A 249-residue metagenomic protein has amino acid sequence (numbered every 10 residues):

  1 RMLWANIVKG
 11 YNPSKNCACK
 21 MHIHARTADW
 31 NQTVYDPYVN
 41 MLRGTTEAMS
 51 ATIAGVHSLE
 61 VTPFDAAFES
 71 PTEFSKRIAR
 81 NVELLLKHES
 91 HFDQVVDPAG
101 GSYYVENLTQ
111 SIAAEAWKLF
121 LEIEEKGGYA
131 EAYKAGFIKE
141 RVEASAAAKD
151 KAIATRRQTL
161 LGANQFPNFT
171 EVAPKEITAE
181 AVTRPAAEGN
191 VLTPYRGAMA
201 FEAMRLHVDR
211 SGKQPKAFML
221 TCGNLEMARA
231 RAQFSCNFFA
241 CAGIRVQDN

Functional and structural regions predicted by a protein language model:
R1-N31, Y35-V39, L121: Gly/Pro-rich turn-and-neighbor structural signature
A5, H24-A28, G44, L59-F64 (+6 more regions): Generic beta-strand/beta-sheet core signal
V8-M21, S58, E89-A99, E125-G136 (+1 more regions): Flexible, glycine/charged-enriched surface loops at secondary-structure junctions
S14, D29-V34, S58-E60, A66-P71 (+5 more regions): Flexible loop/turn segments at secondary-structure boundaries
Y35-E47, E226: Active-site-adjacent loop and "lid" segments of alpha/beta metabolic enzymes
L42-F120: Mobile "lid/hinge" segments at catalytic clefts and subdomain interfaces of large enzymes
H57, E89, D93, E115-A217: Intrinsic disorder at enzyme termini
H88, M204-N249: Generic long, charged, amphipathic alpha-helical segments
